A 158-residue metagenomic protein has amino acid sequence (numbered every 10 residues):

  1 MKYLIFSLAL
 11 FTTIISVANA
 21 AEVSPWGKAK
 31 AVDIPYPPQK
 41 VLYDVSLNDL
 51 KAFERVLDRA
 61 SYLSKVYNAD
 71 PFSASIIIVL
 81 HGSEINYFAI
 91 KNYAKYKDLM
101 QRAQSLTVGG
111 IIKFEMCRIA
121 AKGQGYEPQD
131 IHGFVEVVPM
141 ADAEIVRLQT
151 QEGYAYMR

Functional and structural regions predicted by a protein language model:
M1-L4: Positively charged n-region of N-terminal signal peptides that target proteins for export
S7-I15: Bacterial N-terminal signal peptides
A20-R158: Secreted/extracellular ectodomain signature
